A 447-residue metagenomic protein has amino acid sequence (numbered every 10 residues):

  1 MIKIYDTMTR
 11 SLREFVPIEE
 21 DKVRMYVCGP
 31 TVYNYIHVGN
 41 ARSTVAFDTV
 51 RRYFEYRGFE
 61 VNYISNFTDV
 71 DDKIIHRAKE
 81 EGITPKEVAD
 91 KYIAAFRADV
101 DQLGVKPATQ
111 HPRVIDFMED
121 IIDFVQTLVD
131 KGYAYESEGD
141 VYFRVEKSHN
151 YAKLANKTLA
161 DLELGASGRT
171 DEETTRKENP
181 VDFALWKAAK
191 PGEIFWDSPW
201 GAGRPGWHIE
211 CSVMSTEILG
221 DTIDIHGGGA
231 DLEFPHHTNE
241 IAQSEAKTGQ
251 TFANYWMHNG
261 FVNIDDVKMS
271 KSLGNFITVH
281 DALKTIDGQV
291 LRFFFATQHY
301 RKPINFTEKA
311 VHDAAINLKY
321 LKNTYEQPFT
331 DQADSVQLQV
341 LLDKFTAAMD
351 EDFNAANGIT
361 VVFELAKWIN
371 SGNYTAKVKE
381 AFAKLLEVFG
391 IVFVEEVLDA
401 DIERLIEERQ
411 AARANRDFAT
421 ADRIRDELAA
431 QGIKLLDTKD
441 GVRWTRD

Functional and structural regions predicted by a protein language model:
M1-T31, D48, E119-Q327: Alpha-helical recognition segments enriched in aromatics with Gly/Pro capping that present substrate-recognition
T9-E14, I18-K106, W444: N-terminal, positively charged nucleic-acid-binding surface of large information/translation enzymes
E55, D101, V129-D130, M257 (+1 more regions): Alpha-helix C-terminal capping/helix-coil junction sites
F59, Y133, I433: Short phosphate-binding/catalytic loops that engage adenosine nucleotides
Y63-I64, A108-P112, H226-G228: Short catalytic-loop micro-motif centered on adjacent basic/acidic residues
A98-A134: N-terminal, positively charged, Ser/Thr/Ala/Gly-biased leader segments that form transit/presequence-like amphipathic
K268-D447: Structural preference for alpha-helix termini/caps and helix-kink/transition segments
